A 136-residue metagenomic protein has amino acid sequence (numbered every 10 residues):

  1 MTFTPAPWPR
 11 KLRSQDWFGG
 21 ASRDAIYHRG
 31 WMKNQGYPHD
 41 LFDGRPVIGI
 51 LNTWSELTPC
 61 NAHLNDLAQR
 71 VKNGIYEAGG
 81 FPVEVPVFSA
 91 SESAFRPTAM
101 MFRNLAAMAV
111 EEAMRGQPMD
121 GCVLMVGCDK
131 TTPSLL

Functional and structural regions predicted by a protein language model:
M1-L136: Metallocofactor- and cofactor-centric catalytic cores in central/energy metabolism, strongly enriched
